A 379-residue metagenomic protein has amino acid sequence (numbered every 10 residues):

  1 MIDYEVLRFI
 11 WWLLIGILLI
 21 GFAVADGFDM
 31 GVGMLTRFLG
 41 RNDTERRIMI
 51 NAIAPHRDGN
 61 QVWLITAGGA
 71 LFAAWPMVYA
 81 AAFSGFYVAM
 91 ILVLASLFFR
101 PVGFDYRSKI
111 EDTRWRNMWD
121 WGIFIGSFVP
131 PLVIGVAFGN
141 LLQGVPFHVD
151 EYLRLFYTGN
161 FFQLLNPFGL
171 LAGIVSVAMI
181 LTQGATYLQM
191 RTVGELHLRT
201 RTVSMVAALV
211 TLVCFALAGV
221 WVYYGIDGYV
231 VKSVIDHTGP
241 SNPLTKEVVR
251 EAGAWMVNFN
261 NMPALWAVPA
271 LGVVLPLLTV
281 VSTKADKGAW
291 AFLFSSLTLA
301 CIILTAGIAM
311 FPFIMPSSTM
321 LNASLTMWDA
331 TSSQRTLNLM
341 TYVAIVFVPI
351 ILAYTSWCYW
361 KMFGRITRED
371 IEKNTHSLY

Functional and structural regions predicted by a protein language model:
M1-I15, F72-Y87, L142-L153, N160-P167: Helix-coil boundary and interhelical linker segments in multi-pass alpha-helical membrane proteins
M1-Q61, I65-G69: N-terminal signal-anchor module of multipass membrane proteins
I2, T36-M49, A74-A80, P101-W121 (+3 more regions): Membrane-interfacial helix termini and the short, flexible loops that connect transmembrane helices in multi-pass
W11-F22, F83-S96, F124-V129, Q163-V177 (+1 more regions): Alpha-helical transmembrane segments
H56-P130, L141-H148, S233, F259-N260: Membrane-interface helix-loop-helix modules in multi-pass inner-membrane proteins
K109-T283, K287: Long, contiguous internal "core" modules enriched in hydrophobic/ aromatic residues
K246-R250, S317-L337: Short, membrane-exposed interhelical loops at transmembrane-helix boundaries
T298, G364-Y379: Short, highly charged, low-complexity non-transmembrane loops/tails of multi-pass membrane proteins
